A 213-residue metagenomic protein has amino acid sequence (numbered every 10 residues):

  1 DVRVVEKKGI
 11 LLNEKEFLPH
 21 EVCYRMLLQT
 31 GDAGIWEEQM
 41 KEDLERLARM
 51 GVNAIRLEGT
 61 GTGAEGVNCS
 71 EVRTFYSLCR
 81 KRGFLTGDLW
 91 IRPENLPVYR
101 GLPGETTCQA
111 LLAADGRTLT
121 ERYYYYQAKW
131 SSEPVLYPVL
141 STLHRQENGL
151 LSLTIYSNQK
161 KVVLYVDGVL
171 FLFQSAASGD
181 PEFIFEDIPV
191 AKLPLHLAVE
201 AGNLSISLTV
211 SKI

Functional and structural regions predicted by a protein language model:
D1: The feature marks proteins involved in alpha-glucan
V4-K8, L12, E16, E38-K41 (+2 more regions): Substrate-binding clefts and catalytic carboxylate motifs of secreted carbohydrate-active enzymes
L18-C23: Transmembrane beta-strand segments of Gram-negative outer membrane beta-barrel proteins
R25-E38: Active-site mouth loops of central-metabolism enzymes
V52-R56: Cysteine/selenocysteine-centered motifs that mediate thiol-based redox chemistry or coordinate metal-sulfur cofactors
